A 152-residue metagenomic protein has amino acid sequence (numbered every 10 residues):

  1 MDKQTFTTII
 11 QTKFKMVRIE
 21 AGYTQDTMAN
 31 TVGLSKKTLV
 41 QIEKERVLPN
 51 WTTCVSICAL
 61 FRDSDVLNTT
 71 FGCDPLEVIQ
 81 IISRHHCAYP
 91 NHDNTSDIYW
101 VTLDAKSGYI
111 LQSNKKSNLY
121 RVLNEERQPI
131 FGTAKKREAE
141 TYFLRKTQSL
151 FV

Functional and structural regions predicted by a protein language model:
M1-E20: A short, Lys/Arg-rich alpha-helix, primarily the initiator
F14, Q25, K36, W51-C54: Helix-turn-helix DNA-binding elements, focusing on the entry/boundary residues of the two helices that contact DNA
R18, M28, N50-C58: Hydrophobic micro-packing sites on short alpha-helices
G22-V40: Short alpha-helical DNA-recognition segment
T52-T69, C73: DNA major-groove recognition helix of helix-turn-helix/homeodomain DNA-binding modules
G72-R137: Helix-turn-helix/homeodomain-like alpha-helical modules used for DNA recognition and transcription-factor dimerization
N124, A134-F151: A short, charged, amphipathic alpha-helix used as a generic interaction element across diverse proteins
